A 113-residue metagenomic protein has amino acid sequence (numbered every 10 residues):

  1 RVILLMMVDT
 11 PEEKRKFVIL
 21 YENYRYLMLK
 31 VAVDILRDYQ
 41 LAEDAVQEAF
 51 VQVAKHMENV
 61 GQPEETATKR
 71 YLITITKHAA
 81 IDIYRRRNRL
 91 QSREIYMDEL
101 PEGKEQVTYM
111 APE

Functional and structural regions predicted by a protein language model:
M6-K30, D34, E43, A54: A short, charge-rich alpha-helical start-of-domain segment used by transcription regulators
D9-T10, F50-A67, R86-N88: Sigma70-family region 2
Y21-R25, I73, E113: Amphipathic, non-transmembrane alpha-helical scaffold segments
N23, I35, Q52, T74-I75 (+1 more regions): Conserved catalytic core of Hanks-type protein kinase domains
K30, D44-V51, T66-H78: Structural recognition of an alpha-helix C-terminal capping motif at a helix-to-coil junction
T74-I95: Arg/Lys-rich amphipathic alpha helix in sigma70-family domain 2
L90-E113: Internal acidic/polar
